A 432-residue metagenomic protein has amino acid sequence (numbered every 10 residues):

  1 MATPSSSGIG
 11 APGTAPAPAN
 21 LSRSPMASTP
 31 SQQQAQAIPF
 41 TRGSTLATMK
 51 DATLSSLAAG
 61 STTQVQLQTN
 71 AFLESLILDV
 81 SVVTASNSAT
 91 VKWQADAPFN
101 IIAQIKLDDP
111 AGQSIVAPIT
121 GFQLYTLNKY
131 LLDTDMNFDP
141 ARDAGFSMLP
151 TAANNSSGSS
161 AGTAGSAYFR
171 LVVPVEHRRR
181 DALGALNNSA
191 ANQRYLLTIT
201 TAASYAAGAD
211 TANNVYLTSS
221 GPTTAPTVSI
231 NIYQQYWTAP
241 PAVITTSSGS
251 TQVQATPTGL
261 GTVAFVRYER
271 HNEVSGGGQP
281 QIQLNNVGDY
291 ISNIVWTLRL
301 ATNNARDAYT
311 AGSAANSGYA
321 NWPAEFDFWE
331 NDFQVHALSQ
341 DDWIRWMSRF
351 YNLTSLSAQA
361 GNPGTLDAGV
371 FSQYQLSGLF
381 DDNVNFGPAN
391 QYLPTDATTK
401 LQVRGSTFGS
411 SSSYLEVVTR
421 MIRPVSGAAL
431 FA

Functional and structural regions predicted by a protein language model:
M1-A432: Short, low-complexity Pro/Thr/Gly
